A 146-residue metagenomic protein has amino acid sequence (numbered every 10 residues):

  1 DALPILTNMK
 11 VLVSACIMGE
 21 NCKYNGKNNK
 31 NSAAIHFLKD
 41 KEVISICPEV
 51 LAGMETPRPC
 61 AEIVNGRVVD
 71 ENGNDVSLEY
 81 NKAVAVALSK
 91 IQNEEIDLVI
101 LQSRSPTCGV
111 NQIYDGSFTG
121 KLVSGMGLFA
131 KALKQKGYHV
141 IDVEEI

Functional and structural regions predicted by a protein language model:
D1-I5: Short, small-residue-biased leader/transition segments that mark boundaries at the very start of proteins
T7-L12: Extreme N-terminal starter segment of soluble prokaryotic enzymes
C16, Q102-S105, E145: Short, well-ordered beta-to-alpha junction loops that form the rim of enzyme active sites and present histidine/acidic
G19-G26: Short N-terminal binding/cap micro-motifs at the start of the first secondary-structure element
N29-D70: Short, surface-exposed acidic-centric catalytic microdomains
K30-I44, A83-L98: Short amphipathic alpha-helices and their capping/turn segments at secondary-structure boundaries
L51, C60-I63, R67-K90, K121-I146: Divalent-metal-activated hydrolytic enzyme cores
A87-S117: N-terminal glycine-rich phosphate/adenylate-binding segment common to multiple enzyme folds
